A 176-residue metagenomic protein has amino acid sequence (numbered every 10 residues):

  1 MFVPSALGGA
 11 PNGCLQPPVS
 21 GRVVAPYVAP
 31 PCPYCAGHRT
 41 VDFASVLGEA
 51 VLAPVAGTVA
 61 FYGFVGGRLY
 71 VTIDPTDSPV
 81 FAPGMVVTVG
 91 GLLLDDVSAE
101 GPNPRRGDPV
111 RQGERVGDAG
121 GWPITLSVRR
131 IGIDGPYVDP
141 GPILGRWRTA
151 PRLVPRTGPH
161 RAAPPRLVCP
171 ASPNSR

Functional and structural regions predicted by a protein language model:
M1-Y70, R105-R106, R111-Q112, P123 (+2 more regions): Surface-exposed, glycine-biased beta-strand/turn segments
A53-G101, W122-S127: Zn2+-dependent peptidoglycan hydrolase active-site motif and core
V87, Y137-V138: Short, well-ordered strand-loop elements centered on a beta-strand within folded domains, enriched for acidic residues
L94-E114: Acidic, glycine-anchored pre-beta loop/turn
T125-Y137: A short hydrophobic beta-strand segment most commonly corresponding to one strand of the jelly-roll/cupin
